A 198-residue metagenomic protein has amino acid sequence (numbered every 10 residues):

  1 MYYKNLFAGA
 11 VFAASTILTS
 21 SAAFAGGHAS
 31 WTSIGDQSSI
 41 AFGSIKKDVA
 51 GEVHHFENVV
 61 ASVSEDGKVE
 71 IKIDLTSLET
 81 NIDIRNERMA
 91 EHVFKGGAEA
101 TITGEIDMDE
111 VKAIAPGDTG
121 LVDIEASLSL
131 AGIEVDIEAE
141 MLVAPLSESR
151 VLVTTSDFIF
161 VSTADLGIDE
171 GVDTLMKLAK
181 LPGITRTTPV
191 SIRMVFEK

Functional and structural regions predicted by a protein language model:
M1-A10: Bacterial N-terminal signal peptides that target proteins for export
A13-A14: Repetitive helical segments and hydrophobic/amphipathic motifs
F24-K198: Low-complexity, acidic/polar, glycine-enriched regions of mature
